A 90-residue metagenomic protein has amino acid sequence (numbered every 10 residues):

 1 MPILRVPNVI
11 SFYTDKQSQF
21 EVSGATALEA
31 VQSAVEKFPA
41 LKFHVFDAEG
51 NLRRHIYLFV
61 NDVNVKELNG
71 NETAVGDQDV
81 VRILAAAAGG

Functional and structural regions predicted by a protein language model:
M1-G89: Ubiquitin-like/PB1-type beta-grasp interaction modules and other compact soluble beta-rich domains
